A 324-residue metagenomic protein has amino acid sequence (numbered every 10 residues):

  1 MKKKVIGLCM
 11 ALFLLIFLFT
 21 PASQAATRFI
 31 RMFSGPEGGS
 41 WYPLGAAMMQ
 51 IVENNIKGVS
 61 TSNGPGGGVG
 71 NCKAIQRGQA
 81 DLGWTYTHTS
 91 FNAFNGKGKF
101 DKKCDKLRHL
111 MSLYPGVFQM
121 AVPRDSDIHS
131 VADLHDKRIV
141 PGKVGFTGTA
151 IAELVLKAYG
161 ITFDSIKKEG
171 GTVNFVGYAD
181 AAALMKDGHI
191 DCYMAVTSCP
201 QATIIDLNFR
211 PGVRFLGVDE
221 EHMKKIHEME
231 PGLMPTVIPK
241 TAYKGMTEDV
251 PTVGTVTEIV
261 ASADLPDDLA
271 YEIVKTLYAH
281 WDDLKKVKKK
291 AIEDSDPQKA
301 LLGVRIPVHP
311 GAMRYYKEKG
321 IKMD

Functional and structural regions predicted by a protein language model:
M1-M10: Bacterial N-terminal signal peptides that target proteins for export
L15-Q24: C-terminal segment of classical bacterial N-terminal signal peptides
F29-T61, G116-D187, L302, I306-G311: Bilobed "Venus flytrap"/periplasmic-binding protein-like clamshell domains and structurally analogous long
A80-Y114, S198-A202: Acidic, polar ligand-binding/catalytic clefts
T87, G96-K99, S126, T162-L265: Pocket-lining segment of extracytoplasmic ligand-binding domains
K137-V155, L233-V304: Ligand-binding clefts/hinges and TM-proximal coupling segments of bilobed small-molecule sensing domains
D180, K186-D187, C192, T197-F215 (+2 more regions): An extracytoplasmic/periplasmic, membrane-proximal ligand-sensing/linker region
